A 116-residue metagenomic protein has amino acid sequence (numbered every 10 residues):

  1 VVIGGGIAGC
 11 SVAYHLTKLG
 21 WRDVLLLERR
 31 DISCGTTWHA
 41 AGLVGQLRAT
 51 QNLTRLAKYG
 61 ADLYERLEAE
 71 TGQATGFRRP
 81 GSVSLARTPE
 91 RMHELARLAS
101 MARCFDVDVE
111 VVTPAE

Functional and structural regions predicted by a protein language model:
V1-A8, L25: Beta1/beta-strand and adjacent pyrophosphate-binding region of the FAD-binding site in flavoprotein oxidoreductases
V2-G5, D31, W38, F77 (+1 more regions): Short glycine- and Lys/Arg-enriched binding-loop motifs that mark or flank ligand-binding interfaces
H15, C34, G72-A74: Short, flexible, glycine/charge-rich loop motifs used to bind or transfer phosphoryl groups or to couple energy/partner
L16-T17, A102: Hydrophobic alpha-helical packing residues
T17-W38: Glycine-rich FAD pyrophosphate-binding loop
G42-E116: Dinucleotide-binding Rossmann-like beta1-alpha1 core, especially the glycine-rich loop that anchors the ADP
